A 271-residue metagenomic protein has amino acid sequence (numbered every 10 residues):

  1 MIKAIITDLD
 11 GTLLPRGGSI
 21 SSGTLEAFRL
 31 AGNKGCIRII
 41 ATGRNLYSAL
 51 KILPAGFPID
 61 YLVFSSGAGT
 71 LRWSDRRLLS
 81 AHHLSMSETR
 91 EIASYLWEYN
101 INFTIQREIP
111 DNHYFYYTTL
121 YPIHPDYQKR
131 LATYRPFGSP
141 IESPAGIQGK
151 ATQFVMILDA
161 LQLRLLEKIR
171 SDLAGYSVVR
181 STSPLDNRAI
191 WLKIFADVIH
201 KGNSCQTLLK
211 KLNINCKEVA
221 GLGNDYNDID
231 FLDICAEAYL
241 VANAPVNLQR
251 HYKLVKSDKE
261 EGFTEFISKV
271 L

Functional and structural regions predicted by a protein language model:
M1-A4, S21, W191-L271: Mg2+-dependent phosphoryl-transfer enzymes with acidic/Ser/Thr/Gly-rich catalytic loops
D8: Active-site residues of response regulator receiver
S19-D126: Active-site phosphate-binding/coordination module
T24, A49-L53, L166, L248 (+1 more regions): Hydrophobic packing residues within well-ordered alpha-helices of enzyme cores
G35-I39, I59-D60, T152-F154, K217-V219 (+2 more regions): Short active-site oxyanion
A55-P58, S66, D172-A174, I234-C235 (+1 more regions): Short, structured coil segments at secondary-structure junctions
Q106-L222, I229, N243: Conserved acidic, metal-coordinating active-site core of Asp-based, Mg2+-dependent phosphoryl-transfer enzymes
